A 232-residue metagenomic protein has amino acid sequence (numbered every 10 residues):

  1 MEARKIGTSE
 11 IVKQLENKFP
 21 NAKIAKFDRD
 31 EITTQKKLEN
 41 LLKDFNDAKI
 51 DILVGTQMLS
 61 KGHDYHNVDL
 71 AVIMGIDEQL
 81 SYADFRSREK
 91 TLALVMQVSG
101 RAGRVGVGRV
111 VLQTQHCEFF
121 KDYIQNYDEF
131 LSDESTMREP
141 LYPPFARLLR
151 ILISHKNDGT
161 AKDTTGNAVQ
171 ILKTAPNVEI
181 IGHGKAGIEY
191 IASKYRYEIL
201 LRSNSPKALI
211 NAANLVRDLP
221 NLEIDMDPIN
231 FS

Functional and structural regions predicted by a protein language model:
M1-K162, Q170, E198-I199, K207 (+2 more regions): Inter-lobe coupling/hinge segments of SF2-like helicase ATPases
D28-R29, T56, G182-G184, M226: Short loop/edge segments at beta-strand edges and connector loops that shape dinucleotide/nucleotide cofactor-binding
L131-E139, T174-G187: Short amphipathic beta-strand starts and helix->beta connectors
T165-N177: Conserved PLP-dependent catalytic core of the aminotransferase class-I/II
V178-G182, D218-S232: Conserved short beta-strand edge segments in small beta-sheet-based binding/regulatory domains
E189-N204, I229-S232: Short, low-order "capping/linker" segments at domain edges
S203-P220: Extended, charge-rich low-complexity interaction segments
